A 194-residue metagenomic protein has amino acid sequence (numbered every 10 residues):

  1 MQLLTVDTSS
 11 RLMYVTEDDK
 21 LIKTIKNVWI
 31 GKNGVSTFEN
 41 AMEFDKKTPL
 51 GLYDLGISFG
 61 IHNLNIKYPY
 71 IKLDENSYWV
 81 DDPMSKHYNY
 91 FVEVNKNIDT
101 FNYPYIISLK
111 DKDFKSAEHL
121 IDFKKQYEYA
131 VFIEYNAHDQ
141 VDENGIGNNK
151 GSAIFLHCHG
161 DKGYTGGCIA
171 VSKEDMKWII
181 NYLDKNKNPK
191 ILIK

Functional and structural regions predicted by a protein language model:
M1-T165, M176-K194: Cell wall/extracellular polymer interaction/catalysis modules
C168: Short cysteine clusters
V171: A conserved hydrophobic position in a structured secondary element of the catalytic/binding core that shapes
